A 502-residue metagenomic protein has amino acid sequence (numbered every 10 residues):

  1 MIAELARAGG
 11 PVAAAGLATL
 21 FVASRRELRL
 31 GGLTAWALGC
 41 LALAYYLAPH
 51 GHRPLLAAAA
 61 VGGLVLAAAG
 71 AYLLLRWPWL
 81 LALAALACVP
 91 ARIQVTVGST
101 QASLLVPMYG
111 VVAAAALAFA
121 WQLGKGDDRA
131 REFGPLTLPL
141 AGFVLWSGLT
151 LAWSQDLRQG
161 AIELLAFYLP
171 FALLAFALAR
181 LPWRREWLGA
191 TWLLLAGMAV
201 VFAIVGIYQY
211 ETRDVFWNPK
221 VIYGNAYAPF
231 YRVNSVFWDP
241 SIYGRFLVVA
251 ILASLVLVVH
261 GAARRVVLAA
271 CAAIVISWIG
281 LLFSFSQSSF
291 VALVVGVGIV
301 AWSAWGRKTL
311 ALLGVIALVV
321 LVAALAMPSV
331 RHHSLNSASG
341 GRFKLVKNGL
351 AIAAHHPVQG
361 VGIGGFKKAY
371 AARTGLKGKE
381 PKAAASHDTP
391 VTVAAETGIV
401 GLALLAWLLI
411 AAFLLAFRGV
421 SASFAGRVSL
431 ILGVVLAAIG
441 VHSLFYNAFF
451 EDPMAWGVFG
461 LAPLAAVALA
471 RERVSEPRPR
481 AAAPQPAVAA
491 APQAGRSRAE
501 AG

Functional and structural regions predicted by a protein language model:
M1-Q94, S99-A102, A501-G502: Membrane-embedded, hydrophobic transmembrane alpha-helices
M1-V22, G32-Y45, L66-A69, A113-A116 (+10 more regions): Alpha-helical transmembrane segments of multi-pass inner-membrane proteins
A14-L20, C40-A42, A114, V297 (+4 more regions): Transmembrane alpha-helices of multi-pass inner-membrane enzymes
L28-T34, L74-A85, R129-G142, L188-W192 (+2 more regions): Membrane-interfacial loop-to-transmembrane alpha-helix junctions, especially the N-terminal start
C40-L43, A69-A102, V106-L169, I439 (+1 more regions): N-terminal hydrophobic segments of proteins, predominantly signal-anchor/transmembrane helices of inner/organellar
R92-S99, Y223-V236, G378-T392: Juxtamembrane membrane-water interface segments that cap and precede transmembrane helices
F216, A326-K347, Q359-T397: Long extracytoplasmic/lumenal interhelical loops at the membrane interface of multi-pass membrane proteins
D239, W278, F283, K347-L350 (+3 more regions): A conserved mid-to-late transmembrane alpha helix and its immediate loop/hinge that forms the functional core
